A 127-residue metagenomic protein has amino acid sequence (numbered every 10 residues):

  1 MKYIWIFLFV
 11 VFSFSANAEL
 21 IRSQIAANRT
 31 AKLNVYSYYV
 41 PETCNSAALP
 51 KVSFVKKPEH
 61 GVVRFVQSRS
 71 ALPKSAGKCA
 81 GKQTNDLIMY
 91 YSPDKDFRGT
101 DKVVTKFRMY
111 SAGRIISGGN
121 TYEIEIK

Functional and structural regions predicted by a protein language model:
Y3-S15: Sec-dependent N-terminal signal peptides
E19-Y39: Short N-terminal segments immediately surrounding and downstream of signal-peptide cleavage
S23-Q24, S111-K127: C-terminal edge beta-strand
A26, Y36, S53-K57, R64-V66 (+2 more regions): A structural detector for beta-sheet-dominated domains
Y39-Q83: Surface-exposed or secretory-pathway low-complexity segments enriched in glycine-proline and Ser/Thr/acidic residues
C79-N85, F97, I116: A generic structural micro-feature
I88-G99: Extracellular/luminal low-complexity segments enriched in Ser/Thr/Pro
F97-S111: A short beta-strand micro-motif common to beta-rich folds, especially ectodomain repeats
